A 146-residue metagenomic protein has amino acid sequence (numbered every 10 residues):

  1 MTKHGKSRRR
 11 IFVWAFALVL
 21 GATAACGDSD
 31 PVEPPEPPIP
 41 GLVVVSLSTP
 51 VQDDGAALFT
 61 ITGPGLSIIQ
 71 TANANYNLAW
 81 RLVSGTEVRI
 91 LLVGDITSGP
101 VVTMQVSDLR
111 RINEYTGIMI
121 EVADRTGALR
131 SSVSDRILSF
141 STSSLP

Functional and structural regions predicted by a protein language model:
M1-G27: Sec-dependent bacterial lipoprotein signal peptides
G27-P146: Acidic, low-complexity intrinsically disordered segments
